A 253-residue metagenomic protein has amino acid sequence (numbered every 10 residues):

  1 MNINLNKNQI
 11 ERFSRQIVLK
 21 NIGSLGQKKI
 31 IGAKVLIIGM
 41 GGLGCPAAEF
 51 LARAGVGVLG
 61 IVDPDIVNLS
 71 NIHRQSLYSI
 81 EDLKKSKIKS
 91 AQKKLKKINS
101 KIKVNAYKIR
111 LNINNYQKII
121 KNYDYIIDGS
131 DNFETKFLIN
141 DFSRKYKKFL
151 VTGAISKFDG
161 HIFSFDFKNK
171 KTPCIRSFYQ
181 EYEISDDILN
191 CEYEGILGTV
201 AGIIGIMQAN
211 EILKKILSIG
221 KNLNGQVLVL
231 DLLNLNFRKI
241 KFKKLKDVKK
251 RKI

Functional and structural regions predicted by a protein language model:
M1-I253: Adenine nucleotide-associated cytosolic modules
